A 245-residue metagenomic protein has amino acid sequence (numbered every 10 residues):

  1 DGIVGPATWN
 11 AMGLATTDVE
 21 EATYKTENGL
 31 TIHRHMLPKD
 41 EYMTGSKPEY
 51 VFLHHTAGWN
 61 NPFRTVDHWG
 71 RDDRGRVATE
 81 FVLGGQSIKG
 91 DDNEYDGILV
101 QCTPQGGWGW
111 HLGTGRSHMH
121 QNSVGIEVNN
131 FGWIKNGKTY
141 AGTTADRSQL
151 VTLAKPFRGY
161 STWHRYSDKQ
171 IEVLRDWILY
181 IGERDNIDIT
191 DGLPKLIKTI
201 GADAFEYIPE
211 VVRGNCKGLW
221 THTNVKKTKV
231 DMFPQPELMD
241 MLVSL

Functional and structural regions predicted by a protein language model:
D1: Extended, structured, electrostatic nucleic-acid-contact surfaces
V4-T23, T44, G132-L245: Basic/polar, cationic surfaces and motifs that engage anionic cell-wall and phosphate/carboxylate ligands
T26-D188: Active-site-adjacent loop/helix surface patches within enzyme catalytic domains that shape the substrate-binding cleft
